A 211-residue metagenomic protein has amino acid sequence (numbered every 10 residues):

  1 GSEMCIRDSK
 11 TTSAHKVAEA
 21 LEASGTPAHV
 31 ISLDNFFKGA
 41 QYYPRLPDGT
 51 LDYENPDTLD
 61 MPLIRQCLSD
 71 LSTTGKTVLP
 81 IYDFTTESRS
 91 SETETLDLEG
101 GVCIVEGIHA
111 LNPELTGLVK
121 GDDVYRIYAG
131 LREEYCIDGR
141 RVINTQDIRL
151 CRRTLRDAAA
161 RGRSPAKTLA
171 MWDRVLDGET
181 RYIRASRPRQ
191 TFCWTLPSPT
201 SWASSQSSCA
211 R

Functional and structural regions predicted by a protein language model:
G1-C5: Short, small-residue-biased leader/transition segments that mark boundaries at the very start of proteins
K10: Conserved lysine of the Walker
S13, V17: Hydrophobic positions on the alpha1 helix immediately C-terminal to the Walker A/P-loop
E19-H29: Post-Walker A helix-loop "phosphate-sensing" segment adjacent to the P-loop in P-loop NTPases
H29-I31, K38-T86: Conserved nucleotide-sensing/catalytic segment adjacent to the nucleotide-binding pocket in NTP-handling enzymes
V30, V102, R126: Hydrophobic "anchor" residues on beta-strands that sit immediately upstream of conserved functional sites
P62-D123, L169-S186: Glycine-rich phosphate-binding loop used to anchor ATP phosphates in small-molecule kinases, encompassing both
P113-R211: Conserved NTP phosphate-binding and transfer environment spanning the P-loop NTPase/kinase superfamily
